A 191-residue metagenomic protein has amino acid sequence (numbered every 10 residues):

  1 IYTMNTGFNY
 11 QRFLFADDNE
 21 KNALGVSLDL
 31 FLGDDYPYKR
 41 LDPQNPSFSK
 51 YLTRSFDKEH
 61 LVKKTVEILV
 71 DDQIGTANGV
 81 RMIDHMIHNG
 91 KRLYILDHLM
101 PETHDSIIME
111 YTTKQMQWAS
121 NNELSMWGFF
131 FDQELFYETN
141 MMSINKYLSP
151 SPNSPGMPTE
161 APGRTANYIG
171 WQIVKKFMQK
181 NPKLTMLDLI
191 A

Functional and structural regions predicted by a protein language model:
I1-M116, A191: Acidic/His-rich structured neighborhood in mature extracellular/periplasmic domains
Q11-N22, L124-F130, M157-R164: Short, charged low-complexity intrinsically disordered segments located at boundaries of structured domains
M82-G90, Q117-N121, E160, R164 (+1 more regions): Soluble non-cytosolic domains of exported or imported proteins
I87-N153: Acidic/His/Gly-enriched intrinsically disordered linker/tail segments that often contain short helix/coil "MoRF-like"
F131-A191: C-terminal soluble interaction/assembly domains
